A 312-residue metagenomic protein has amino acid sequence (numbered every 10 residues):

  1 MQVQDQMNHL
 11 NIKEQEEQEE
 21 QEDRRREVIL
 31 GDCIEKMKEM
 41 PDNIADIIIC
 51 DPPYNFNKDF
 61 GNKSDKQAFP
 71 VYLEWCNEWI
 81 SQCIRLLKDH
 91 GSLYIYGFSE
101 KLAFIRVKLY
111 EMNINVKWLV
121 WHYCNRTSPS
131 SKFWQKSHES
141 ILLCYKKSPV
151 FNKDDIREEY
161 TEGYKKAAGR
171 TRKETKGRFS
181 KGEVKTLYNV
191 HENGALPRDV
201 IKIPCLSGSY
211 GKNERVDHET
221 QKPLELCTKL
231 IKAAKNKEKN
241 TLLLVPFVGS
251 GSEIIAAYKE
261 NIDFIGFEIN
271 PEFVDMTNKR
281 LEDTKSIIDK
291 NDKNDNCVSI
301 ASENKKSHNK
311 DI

Functional and structural regions predicted by a protein language model:
M1-D23, L281-I312: Positively charged, low-complexity nucleic-acid-binding target-recognition regions
Q2-I12, E16-F267, E272-V274: Core catalytic lobe of class I
T277-N278: Conserved SAM-binding loop
